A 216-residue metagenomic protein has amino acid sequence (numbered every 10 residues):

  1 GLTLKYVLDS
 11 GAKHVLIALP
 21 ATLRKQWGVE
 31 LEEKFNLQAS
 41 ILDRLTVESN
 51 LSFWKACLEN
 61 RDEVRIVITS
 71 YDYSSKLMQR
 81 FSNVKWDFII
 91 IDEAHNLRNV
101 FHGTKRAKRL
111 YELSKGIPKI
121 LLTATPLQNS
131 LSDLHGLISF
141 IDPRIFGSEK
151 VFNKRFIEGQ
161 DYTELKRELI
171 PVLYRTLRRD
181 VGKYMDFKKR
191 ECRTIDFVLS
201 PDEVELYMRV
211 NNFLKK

Functional and structural regions predicted by a protein language model:
G1, E30-K34, S130-I141: PAPS/PAP-binding and catalytic site of the sulfotransferase fold
G1-R106, E149-Q160: SF2 helicase/translocase NTPase motor core, specifically the RecA-like lobe 1 inter-motif segment between Walker
G11-H14, F35-Q38, W86, K115-P118 (+3 more regions): Short glycine-/polar-rich loops that comprise or flank the Walker A/P-loop and associated switch/sensor motifs
P20, T123, S200: Conserved phosphate-coupling serine/threonine residues in phosphotransfer and NTP-handling enzymes
E63, I68-W86, F101-G116, F140 (+1 more regions): Inter-lobe coupling linker of SF2 helicases/translocases
N99-V100, N129-L131: Conserved D-loop-proximal element of ABC-family nucleotide-binding domains
I117-Q128: Conserved helicase ATPase motor motifs in RecA-like P-loop NTPase domains
